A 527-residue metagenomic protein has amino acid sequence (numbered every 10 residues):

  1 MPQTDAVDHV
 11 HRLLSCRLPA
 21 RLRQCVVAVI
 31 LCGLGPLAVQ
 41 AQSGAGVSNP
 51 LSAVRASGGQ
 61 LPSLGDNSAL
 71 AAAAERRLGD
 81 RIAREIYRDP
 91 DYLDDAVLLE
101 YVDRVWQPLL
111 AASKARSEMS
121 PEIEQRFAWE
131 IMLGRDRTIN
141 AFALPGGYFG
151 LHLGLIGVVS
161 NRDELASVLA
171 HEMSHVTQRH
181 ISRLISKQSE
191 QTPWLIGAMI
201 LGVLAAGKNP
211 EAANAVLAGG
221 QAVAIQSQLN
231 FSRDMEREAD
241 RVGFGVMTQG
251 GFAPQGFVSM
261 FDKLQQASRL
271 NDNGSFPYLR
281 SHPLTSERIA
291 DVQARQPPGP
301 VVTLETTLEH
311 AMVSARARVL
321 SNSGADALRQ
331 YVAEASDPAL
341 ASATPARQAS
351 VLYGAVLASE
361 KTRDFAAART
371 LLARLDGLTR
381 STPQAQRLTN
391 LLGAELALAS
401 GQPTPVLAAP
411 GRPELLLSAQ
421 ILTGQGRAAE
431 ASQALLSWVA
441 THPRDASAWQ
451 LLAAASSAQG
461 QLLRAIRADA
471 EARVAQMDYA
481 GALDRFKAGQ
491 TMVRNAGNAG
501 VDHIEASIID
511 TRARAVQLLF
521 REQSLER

Functional and structural regions predicted by a protein language model:
P2-T4, I30-F142, A267-R269, F365-R369 (+6 more regions): Hydrophobic or amphipathic, alpha-helical segments that drive membrane association/targeting
P2-V26: Bacterial N-terminal signal peptides that target proteins for export
S48-N49, G65-A69, Y92, E100 (+4 more regions): Extracytoplasmic and endomembrane cell-envelope/extracellular-matrix remodeling and assembly machinery
A71, G150-S167, F231-D234: Short pre-active-site segment immediately N-terminal to the catalytic Zn-binding motif
F149, V158, V176, G299 (+6 more regions): TPR/TPR-like alpha-solenoid repeats
G150, E164-E172, V176, A218: Short alpha-helical catalytic segment bearing the HExxH-like zincin motif of zinc-dependent metalloproteases
D163-E164, M173-E190: Catalytic Zn2+-binding segment of zinc metalloproteases
P193-K208, A215-A224: Membrane-active amphipathic alpha-helices enriched in small hydrophobic residues
